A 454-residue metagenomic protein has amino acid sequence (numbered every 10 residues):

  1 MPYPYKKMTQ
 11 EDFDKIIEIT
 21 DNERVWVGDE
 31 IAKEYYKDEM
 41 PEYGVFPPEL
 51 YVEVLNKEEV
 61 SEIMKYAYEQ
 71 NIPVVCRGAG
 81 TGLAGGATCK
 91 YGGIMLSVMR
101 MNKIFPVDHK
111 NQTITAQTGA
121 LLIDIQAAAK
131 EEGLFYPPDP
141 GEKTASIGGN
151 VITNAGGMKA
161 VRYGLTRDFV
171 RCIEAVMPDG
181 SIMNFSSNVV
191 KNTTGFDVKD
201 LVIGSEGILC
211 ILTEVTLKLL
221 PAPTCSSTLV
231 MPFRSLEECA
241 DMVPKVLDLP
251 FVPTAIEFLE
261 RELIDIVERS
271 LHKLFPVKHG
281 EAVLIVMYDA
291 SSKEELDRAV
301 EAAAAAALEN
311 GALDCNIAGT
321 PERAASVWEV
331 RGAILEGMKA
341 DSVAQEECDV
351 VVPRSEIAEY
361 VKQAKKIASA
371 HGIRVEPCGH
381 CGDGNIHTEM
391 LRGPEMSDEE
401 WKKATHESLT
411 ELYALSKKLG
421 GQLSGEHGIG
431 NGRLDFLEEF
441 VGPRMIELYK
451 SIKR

Functional and structural regions predicted by a protein language model:
M1-K65, G82-Q112, L263-L274, T320-E347 (+1 more regions): N-terminal flexible segment immediately upstream of the FAD-binding catalytic core in FAD-dependent oxidoreductases
N22, K417-I429, R454: Alpha-helix capping/hinge segments and adjacent helical runs
V27-K37, P221, S227-E411, L415 (+1 more regions): C-terminal substrate-recognition/cap domain of FAD-linked oxidoreductases
K103-E257: FAD-binding subdomain of flavoenzyme oxidoreductases
S181, L434-R454: Activity-critical C-terminal alpha-helical subdomain
